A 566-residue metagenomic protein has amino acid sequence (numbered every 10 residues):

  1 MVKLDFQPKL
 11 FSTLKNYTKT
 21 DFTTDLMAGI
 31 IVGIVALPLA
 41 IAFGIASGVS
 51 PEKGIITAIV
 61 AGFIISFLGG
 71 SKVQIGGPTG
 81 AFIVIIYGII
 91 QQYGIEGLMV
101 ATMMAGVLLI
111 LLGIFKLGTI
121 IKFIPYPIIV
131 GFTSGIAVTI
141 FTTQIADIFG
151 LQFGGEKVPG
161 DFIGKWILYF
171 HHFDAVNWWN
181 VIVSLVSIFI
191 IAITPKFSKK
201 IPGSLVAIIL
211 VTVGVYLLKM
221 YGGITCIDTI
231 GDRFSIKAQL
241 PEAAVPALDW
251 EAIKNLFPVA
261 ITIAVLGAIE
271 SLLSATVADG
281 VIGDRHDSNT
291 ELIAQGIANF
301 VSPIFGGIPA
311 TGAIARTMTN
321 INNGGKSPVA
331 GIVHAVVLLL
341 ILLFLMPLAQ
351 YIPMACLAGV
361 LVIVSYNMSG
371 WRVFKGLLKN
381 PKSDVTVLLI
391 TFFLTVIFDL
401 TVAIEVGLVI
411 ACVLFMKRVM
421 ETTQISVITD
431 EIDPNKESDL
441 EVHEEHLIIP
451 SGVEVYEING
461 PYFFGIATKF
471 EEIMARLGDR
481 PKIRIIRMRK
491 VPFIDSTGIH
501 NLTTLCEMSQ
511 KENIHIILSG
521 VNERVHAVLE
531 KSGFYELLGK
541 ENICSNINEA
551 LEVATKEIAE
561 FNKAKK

Functional and structural regions predicted by a protein language model:
M1-D430, P434: Transmembrane helical cores of multi-pass ion-transport proteins
A28, I188, A192, T468 (+3 more regions): Short, contiguous clusters of charged residues that form electrostatic/catalytic patches at enzyme active sites, used
I75, L518, I543: Conserved SAM-binding loop
I86, W166, F470-M474, A550 (+1 more regions): Generic hydrophobic alpha-helical segments
F115, T497, S545: Short beta-to-alpha loop/turn elements within the nucleotide-binding domains of ABC transporters
N367-L537, T555-K563: The feature marks cytosolic C-terminal regulatory regions of anion transporters and related permeases
L537-V553: Short acidic-hydrophobic, aromatic-tinged amphipathic segments that line or gate anion-handling sites
